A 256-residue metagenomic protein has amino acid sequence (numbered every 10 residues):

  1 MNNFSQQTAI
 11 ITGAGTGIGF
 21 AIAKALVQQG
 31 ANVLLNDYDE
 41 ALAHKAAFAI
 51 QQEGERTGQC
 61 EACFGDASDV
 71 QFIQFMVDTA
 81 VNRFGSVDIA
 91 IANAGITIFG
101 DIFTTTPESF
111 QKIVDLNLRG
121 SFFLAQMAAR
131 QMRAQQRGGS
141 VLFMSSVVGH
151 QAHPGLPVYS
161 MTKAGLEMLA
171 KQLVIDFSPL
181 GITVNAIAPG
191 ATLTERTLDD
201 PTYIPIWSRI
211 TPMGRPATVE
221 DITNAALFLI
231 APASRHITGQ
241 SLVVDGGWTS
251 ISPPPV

Functional and structural regions predicted by a protein language model:
N2-L34: Canonical Rossmann dinucleotide-binding motif of NAD(H)/NADP(H)-dependent dehydrogenases/reductases, specifically
D101-I102, S109-V114, W207: Substrate-binding pocket helix/loop in short-chain dehydrogenase/reductase
A125, T162, A170: Active-site helix of classical SDR
R130, I175-D176, R235: Alpha-helical segment proximal to the catalytic Tyr-Lys
S146: Residue(s) in the substrate-gating loop at a strand-loop-helix junction that position the organic substrate next
Q151, L227, T238-V256: Short C-terminal tail/terminal secondary-structure segment of NAD(P)H-dependent dehydrogenase/reductase domains
S178, T183, I237-G239: Short, small/polar-rich loop/turn modules that mediate ligand/substrate recognition or access, typified
